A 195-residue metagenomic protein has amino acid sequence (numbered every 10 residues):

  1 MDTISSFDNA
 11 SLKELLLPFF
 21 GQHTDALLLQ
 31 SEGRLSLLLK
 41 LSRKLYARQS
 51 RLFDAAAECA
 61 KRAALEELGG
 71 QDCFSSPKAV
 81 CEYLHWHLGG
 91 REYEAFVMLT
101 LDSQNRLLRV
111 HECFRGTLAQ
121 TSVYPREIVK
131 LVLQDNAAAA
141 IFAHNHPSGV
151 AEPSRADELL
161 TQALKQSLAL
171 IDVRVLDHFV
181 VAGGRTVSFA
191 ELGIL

Functional and structural regions predicted by a protein language model:
M1-G69: Long amphipathic alpha-helical segments
D2, A10, E14-L17, E92-S103 (+2 more regions): Metal-centered catalytic cores of metalloenzymes
D8, L45-F53, E82, Q104 (+1 more regions): Active-site-proximal loop/helix of nucleotide/amide-processing enzymes and allied scaffolds
A10, H23, W86, F96-L99 (+2 more regions): Generic signature of intrinsically disordered, low-complexity segments enriched in small/polar residues
P18, W86-H87, G149: Alpha-helix C-capping/helix-to-loop hinge sites
K40-E112: Long amphipathic N-terminal alpha/beta scaffold segment
